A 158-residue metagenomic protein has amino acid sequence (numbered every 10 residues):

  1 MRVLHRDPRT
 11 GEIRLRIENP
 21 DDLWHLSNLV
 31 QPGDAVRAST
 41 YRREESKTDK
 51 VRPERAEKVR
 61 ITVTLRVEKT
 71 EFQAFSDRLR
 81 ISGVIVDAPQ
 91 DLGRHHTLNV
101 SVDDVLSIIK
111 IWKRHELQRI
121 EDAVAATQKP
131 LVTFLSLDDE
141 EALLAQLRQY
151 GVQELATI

Functional and structural regions predicted by a protein language model:
M1-F134, D139-A142, L147-G151: Extended, charged alpha/beta regions that create polyanion-binding interfaces
Y150-I158: Short glycine-rich, Thr/Ser-proximal phosphate-binding strand/loop in the N-terminal lobe of ATP-dependent enzymes
